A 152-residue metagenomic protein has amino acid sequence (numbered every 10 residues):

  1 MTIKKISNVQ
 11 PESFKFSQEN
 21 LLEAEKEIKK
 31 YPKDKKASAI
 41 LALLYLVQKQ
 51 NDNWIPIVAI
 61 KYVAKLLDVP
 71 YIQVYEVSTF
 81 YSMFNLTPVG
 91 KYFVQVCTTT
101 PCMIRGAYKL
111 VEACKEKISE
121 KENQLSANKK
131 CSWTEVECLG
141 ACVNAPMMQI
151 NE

Functional and structural regions predicted by a protein language model:
M1-N151: Signature of N-terminal electron-transfer/Fe-S-associated modules in redox systems
